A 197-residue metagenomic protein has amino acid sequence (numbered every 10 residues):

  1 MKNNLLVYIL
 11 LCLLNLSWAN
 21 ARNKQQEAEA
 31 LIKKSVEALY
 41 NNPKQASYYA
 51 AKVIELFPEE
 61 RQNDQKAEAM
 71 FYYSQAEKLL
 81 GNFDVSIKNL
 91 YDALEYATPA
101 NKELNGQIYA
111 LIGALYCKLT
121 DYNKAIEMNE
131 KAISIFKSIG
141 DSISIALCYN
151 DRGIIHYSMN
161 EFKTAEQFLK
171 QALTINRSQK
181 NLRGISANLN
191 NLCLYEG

Functional and structural regions predicted by a protein language model:
A21-R22, E59-Q62, T98-N101, I135-D141 (+1 more regions): Short coil/turn linkers that connect adjacent helices within long alpha-helical scaffolds, especially alpha-solenoid
R22-E68, Q75-L80, D84: Start-of-domain marker
I32-L39, E68-L79, E103-K118, I143-S158 (+2 more regions): Conserved alpha-helical positions within TPR/SEL1-like repeat arrays
A50, I54-P58, E77, Y96-T98 (+5 more regions): Eukaryotic all-alpha helical interaction scaffolds
